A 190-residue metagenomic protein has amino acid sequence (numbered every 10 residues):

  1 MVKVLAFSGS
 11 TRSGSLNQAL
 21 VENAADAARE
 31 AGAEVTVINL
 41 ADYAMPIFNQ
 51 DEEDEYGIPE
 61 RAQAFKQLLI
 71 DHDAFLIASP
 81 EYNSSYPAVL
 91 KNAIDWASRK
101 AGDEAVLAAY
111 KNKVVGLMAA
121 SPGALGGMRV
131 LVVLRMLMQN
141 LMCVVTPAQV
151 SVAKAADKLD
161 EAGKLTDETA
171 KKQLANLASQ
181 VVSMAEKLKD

Functional and structural regions predicted by a protein language model:
V2-A33: N-terminal beta1-alpha1 ligand-phosphate binding loop
K3-S10, V115-A119, G163: Short beta-strand segments enriched in small/hydrophobic residues
V4, N17, V21, A62 (+4 more regions): A general structural signal for well-ordered alpha-helical segments in protein cores
Q18, N140, V144-D190: Glycine-rich phosphate/pyrophosphate-binding loop and the adjoining helix
G32-L40, A44-I47, V145-A153: Short beta-strand elements in bilobed, periplasmic/extracellular small-molecule ligand-binding domains
L40-G57, K158-A162: N-terminal beta-loop-helix "entrance" segment that forms/cooperates in small-molecule cofactor or anionic ligand
G57-L141: Helix-loop-strand module that forms the ligand-binding subsite of alpha/beta enzymes
